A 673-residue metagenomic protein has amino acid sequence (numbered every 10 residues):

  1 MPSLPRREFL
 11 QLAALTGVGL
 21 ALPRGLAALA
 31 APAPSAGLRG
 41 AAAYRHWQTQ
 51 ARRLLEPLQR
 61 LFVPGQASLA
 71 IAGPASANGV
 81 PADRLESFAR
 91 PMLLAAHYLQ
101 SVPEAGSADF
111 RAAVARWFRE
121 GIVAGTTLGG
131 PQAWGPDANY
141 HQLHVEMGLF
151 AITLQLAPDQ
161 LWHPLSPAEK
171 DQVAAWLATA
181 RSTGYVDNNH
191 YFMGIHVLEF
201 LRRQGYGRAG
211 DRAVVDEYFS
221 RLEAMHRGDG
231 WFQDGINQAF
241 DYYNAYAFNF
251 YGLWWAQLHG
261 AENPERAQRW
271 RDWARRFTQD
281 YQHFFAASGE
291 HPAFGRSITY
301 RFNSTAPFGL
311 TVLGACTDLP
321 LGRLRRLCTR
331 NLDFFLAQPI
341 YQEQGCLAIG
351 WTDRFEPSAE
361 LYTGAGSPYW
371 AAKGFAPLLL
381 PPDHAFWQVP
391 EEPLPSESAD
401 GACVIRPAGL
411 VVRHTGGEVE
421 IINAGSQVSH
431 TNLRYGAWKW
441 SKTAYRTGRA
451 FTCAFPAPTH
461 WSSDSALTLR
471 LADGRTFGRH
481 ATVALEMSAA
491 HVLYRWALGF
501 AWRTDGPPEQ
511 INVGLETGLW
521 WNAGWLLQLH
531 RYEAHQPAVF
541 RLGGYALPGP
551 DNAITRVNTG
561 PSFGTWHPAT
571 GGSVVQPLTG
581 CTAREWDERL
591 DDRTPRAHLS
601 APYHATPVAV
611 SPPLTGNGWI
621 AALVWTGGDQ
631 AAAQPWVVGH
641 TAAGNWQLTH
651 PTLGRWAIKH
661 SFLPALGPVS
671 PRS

Functional and structural regions predicted by a protein language model:
M1-G17: N-terminal secretory signal peptides and thylakoid transit peptides that target proteins across membranes
R24-R45: C-terminal segment of N-terminal export signals and the immediately downstream linker at the start of the mature
F62-G106: N-terminal domain-start signal
A70-P74, G345-T352, P508-E509: C-terminal catalytic domain of Rieske-type non-heme iron oxygenases
R84-S87, L94-V102, R111-L310: Aromatic-lined, polymer-binding surfaces characteristic of secreted/periplasmic polysaccharide-degrading enzymes
G129-W134, V173, A286-A293, I298-V428: Carbohydrate-active enzyme catalytic cores, enriched for enzymes that act on polyanionic acidic polysaccharides
L361-P381, A385-A546, P671: Catalytic and substrate-binding regions of extracellular carbohydrate-active enzymes, especially polysaccharide lyases
A466, R470, R475-R672: Extended repeat-based interaction scaffolds and adjacent low-complexity, acidic/S/T/P-biased segments that form broad
